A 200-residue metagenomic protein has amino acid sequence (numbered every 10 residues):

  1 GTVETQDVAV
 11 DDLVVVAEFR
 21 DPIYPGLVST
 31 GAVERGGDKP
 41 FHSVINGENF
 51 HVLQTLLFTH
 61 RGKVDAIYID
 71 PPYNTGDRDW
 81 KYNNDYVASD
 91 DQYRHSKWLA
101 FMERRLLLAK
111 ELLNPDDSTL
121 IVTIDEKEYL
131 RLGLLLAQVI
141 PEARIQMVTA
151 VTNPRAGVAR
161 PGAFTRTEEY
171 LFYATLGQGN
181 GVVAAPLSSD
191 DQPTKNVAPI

Functional and structural regions predicted by a protein language model:
G1-D65, G76-R94: DnaQ-like (DEDDh/DEDDy) 3′-5′ exonuclease domain used for proofreading and 3′-end trimming on nucleic acids
F41-S43, K63-Y68, D117-I121, Y129 (+3 more regions): Beta-sheet entry/capping signal
L56, G76-N83, L132-L134, R144 (+2 more regions): Short, solvent-exposed loop/turn and secondary-structure capping segments
F58-R61, L134-E142, T165-R166: Short, surface-exposed basic-aromatic patches at helix termini and helix-loop junctions that form
A88-L112, F164-L171, A198-P199: Alpha-amylase-like alpha-glycosidases and glucanotransferases acting on alpha-linked glucans and related
H95-T149: Conserved Class I SAM-dependent methyltransferase catalytic core
A156-I200: Flexible, glycine-/basic-rich loop-and-beta segments that form/coincide with the SAM-dependent methyltransferase
